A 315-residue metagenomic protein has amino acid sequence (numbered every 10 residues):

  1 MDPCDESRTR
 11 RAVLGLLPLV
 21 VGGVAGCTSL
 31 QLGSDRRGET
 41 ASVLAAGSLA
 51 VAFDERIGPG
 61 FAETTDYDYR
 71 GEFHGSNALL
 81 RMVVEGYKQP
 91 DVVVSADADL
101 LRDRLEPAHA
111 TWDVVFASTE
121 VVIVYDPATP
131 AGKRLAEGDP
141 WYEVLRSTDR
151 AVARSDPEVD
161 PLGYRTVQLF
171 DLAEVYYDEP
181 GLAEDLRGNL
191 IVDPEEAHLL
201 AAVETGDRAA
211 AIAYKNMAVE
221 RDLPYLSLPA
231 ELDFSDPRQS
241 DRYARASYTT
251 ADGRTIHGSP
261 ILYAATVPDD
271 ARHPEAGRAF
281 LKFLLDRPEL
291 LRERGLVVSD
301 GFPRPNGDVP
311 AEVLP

Functional and structural regions predicted by a protein language model:
M1-T40, N306, A311-P315: Haloarchaeal acidic low-complexity proteome signature biased toward cell-envelope/secretome components but also
R36-T64, E72, N77, K133-P315: Exported/periplasmic ABC-transporter solute-binding proteins
G71-E72, D91-S95, V115, V122-V124 (+2 more regions): Structural recognition of the beta-strand scaffold that forms the well-ordered cores of secreted hydrolase catalytic
S76-H109: Pocket-flanking alpha-helical
L100-L101, P130, A218: A generic structural signal for short hydrophobic patches within well-formed alpha-helices
D103-L105, Y125, D236-D241: Short, charged, surface-exposed secondary-structure boundary motifs
E106-D113, S118-V121, A230: A short, gly/pro- and small-residue-rich
V114-P127, L145-S147, G258-I261: Short Pro/Gly-enriched coil loops immediately N-terminal to beta-strands
